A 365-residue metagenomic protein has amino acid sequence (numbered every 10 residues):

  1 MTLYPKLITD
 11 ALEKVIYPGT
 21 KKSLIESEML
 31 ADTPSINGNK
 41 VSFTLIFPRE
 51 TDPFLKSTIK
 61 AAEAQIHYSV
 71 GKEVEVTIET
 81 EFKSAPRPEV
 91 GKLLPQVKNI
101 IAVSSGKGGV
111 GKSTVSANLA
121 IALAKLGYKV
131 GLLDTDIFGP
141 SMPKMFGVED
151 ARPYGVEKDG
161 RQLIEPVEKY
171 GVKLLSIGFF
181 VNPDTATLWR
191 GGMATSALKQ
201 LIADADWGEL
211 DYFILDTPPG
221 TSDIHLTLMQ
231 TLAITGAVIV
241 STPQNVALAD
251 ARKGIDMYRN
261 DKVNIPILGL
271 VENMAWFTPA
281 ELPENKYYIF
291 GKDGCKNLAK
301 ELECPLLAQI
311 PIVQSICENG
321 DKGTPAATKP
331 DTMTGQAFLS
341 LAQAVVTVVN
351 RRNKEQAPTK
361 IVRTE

Functional and structural regions predicted by a protein language model:
M1-A31: N-proximal, solvent-exposed amphipathic alpha-helical segments enriched in charged/polar residues
E26-M29, I36-N37, V41-S104, N353: Extreme N-terminal, non-catalytic leader segments that precede Walker-type/kinase nucleotide-binding cores
I100-D136, L270: Walker A/P-loop phosphate-binding motif and the immediately C-terminal alpha-helix
L123, Y128-D184: Phosphate-binding loop that captures ATP/GTP phosphates
P153-V156, I177-G192, K199-T227: Switch II (G3) loop of P-loop NTPases
D211-Y212, P218-E318: Conserved catalytic-core segment of NTP-binding enzymes
K322-T332: C-terminal boundary of histidine-terminating zinc-finger modules
A344, K354-E365: A short, charged, Gly/Pro-tolerant segment at domain boundaries
